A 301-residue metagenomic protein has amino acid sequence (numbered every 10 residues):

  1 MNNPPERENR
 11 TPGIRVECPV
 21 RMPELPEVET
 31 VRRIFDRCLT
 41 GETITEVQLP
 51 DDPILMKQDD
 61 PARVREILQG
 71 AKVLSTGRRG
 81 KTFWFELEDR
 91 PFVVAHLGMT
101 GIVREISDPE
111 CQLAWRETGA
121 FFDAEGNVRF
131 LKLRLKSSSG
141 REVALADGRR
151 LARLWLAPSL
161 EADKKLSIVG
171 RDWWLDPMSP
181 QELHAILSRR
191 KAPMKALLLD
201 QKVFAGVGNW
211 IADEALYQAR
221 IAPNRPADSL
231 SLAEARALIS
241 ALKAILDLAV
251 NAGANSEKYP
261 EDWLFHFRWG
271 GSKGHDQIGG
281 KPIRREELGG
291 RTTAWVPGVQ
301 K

Functional and structural regions predicted by a protein language model:
N3, I14-K301: Structured catalytic/nucleic-acid-binding cores of DNA maintenance enzymes
E8-G13: Charged/polar low-complexity intrinsically disordered segments
